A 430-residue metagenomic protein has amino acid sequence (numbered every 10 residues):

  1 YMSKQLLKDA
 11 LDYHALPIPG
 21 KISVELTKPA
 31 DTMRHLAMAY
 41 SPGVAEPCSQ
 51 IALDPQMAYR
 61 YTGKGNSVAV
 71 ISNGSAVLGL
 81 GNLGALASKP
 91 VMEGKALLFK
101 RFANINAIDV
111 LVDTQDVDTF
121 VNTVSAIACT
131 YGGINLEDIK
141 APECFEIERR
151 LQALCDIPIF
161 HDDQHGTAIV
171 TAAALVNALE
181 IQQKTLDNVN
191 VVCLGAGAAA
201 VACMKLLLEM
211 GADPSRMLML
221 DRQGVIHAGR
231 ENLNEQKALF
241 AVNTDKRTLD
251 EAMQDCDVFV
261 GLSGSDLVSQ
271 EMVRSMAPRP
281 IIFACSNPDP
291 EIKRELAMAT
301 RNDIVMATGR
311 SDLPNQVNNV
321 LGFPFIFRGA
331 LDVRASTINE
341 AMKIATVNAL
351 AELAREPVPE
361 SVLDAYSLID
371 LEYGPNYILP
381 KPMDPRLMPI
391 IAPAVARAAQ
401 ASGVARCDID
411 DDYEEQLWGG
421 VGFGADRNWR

Functional and structural regions predicted by a protein language model:
M2-I159, A392, R397-A398, S402-R406 (+1 more regions): N-terminal ligand-binding/catalytic initiation module
L16, Y59-K64, K100-R101, A126-A128 (+8 more regions): Solvent-exposed alpha-helices and their adjacent loops that cap or buttress functional pockets in soluble metabolic
P29, M33, Y40, V44 (+19 more regions): Generic structural signal for well-ordered, non-membrane alpha-helical segments in soluble metabolic enzymes
L78, L83-A103, H161, H165 (+1 more regions): Glycine-rich phosphate/diphosphate-binding loop of Rossmann-like nucleotide-binding domains
D109, N135-D138, I159-D162, M219 (+3 more regions): General beta-strand structural signal in soluble alpha/beta enzymes
D162, Q182-K184, S286-D408: Adenosine-phosphate binding glycine-rich loop
A238-I304, R310-D312: Rossmann-like adenosine-cofactor binding region
